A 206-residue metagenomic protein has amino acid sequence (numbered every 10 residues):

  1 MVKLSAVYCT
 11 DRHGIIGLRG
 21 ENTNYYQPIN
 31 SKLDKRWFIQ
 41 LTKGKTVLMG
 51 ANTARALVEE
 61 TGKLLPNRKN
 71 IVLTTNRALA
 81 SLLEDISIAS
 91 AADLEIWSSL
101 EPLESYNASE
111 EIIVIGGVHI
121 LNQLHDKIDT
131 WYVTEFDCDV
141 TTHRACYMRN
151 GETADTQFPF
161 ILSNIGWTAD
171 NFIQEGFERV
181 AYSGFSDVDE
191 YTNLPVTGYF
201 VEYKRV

Functional and structural regions predicted by a protein language model:
V2-V206: Enzymes that bind and transform nitrogen-containing heteroaromatic metabolites
